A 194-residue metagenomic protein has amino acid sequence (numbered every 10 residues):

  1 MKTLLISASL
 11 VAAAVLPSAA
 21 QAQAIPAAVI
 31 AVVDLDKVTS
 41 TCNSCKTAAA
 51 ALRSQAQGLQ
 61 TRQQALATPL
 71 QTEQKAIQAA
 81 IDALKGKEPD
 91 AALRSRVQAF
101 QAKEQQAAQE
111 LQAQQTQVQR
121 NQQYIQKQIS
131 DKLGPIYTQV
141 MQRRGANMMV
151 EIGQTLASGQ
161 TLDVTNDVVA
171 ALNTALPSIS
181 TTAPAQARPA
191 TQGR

Functional and structural regions predicted by a protein language model:
M1, L10-A12, A108: Domain-scale selection of a single, long terminal region that carries the protein's primary operational module
M1-A8, S18: Bacterial N-terminal signal peptides that target proteins for export
A13-Q21: C-terminal segment of classical bacterial N-terminal signal peptides
Q21-R194: Amphipathic, charged alpha-helical segments and their helix-to-coil junctions in extracytoplasmic/peripheral assemblies
